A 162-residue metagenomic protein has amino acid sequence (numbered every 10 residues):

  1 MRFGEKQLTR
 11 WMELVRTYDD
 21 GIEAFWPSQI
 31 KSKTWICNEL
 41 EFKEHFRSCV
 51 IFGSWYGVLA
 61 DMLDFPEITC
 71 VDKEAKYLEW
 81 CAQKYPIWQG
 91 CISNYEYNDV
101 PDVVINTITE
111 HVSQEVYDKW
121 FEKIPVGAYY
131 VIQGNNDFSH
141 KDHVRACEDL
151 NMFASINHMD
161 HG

Functional and structural regions predicted by a protein language model:
M1-E44: S-adenosyl-L-methionine
E44-Y56: Conserved class I S-adenosyl-L-methionine
F52-S54, N106-E110, Q133-N136: Structural motif
Y56-F65: Conserved SAM-binding loop of SAM-dependent methyltransferases across substrates and taxa, primarily the Class I
E67-D72: Conserved SAM-binding motif I beta-strand of class I
K73-D99: S-adenosyl-L-methionine
P101-E115: A short SAM/SAH-binding and catalytic strip from SAM-dependent methyltransferases
S113-G162: C-terminal substrate-binding/active-site "lid" region of AdoMet-derived donor-dependent transferases
